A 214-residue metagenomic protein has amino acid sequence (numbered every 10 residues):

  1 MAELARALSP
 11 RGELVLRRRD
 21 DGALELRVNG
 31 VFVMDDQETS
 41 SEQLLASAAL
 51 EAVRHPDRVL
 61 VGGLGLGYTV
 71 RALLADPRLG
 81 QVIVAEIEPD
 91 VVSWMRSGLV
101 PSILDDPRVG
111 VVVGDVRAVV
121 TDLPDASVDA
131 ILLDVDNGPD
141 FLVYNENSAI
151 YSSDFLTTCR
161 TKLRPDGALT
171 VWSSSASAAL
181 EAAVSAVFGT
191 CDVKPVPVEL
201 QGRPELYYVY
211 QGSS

Functional and structural regions predicted by a protein language model:
M1-V28: N-terminal auxiliary segments of SAM/dcSAM-dependent transferases
S9, R19, L104, A186 (+1 more regions): A generic structural signal for short, non-catalytic loop/turn and secondary-structure boundary residues
V31-M34: Short, surface-exposed beta-strand-loop junctions and turns on beta-sheet-rich folds
E38-T39, E181: Conserved strand-to-helix beginnings and helix N-cap segments that scaffold or border functional pockets
S40-L163, V171-W172, D192, V196-L200 (+1 more regions): The AdoMet/dcAdoMet-binding core of the Class I SAM-like
G167: Glycine-centered, small-residue-biased loops immediately flanking beta-strands in adenine/cofactor-binding cores
S174-S214: Class I S-adenosyl-L-methionine
